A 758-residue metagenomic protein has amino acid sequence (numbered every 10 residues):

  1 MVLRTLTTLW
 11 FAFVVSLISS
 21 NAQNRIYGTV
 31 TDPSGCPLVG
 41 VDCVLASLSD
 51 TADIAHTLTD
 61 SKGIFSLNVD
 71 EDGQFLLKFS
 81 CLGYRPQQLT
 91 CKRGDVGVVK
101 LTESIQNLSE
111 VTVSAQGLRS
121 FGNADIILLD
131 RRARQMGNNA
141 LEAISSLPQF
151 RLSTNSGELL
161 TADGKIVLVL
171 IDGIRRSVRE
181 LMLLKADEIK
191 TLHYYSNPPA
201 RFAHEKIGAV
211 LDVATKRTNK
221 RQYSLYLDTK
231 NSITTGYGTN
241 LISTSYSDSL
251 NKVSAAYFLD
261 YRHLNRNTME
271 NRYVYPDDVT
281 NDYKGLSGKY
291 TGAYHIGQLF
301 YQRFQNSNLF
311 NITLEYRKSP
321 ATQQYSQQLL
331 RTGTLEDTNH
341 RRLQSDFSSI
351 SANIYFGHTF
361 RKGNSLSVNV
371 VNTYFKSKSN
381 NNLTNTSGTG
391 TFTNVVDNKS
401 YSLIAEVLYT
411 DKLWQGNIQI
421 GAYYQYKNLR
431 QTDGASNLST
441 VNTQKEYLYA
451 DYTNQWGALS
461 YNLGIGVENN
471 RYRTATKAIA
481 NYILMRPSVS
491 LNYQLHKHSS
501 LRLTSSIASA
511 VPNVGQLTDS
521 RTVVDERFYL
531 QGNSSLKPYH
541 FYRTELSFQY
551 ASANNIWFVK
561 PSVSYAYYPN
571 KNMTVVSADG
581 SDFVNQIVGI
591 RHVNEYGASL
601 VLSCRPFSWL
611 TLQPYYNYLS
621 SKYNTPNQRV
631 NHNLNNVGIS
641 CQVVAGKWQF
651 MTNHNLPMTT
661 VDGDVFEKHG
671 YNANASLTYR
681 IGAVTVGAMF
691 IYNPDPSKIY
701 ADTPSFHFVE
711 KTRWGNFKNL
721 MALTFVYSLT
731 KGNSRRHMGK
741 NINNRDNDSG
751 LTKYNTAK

Functional and structural regions predicted by a protein language model:
V44-A46, S80-Y84, V96-A133, T154-G157 (+1 more regions): Short, acidic, small-residue-rich periplasmic hinge/interaction motif at the N-terminus of Gram-negative outer-membrane
S49-I64: Short, acidic Ser/Thr/Gly-rich low-complexity loop/linker segments typical of extracellular and cell-surface proteins
V96-T102, E110, A140-A143, E158-L160 (+4 more regions): N-terminal periplasmic accessory domains that precede and gate Gram-negative outer-membrane beta-barrel machines
L141-R175: Extracytoplasmic beta-strand/coil segments of soluble accessory domains associated with Gram-negative outer-membrane
S146, I174-R201, I242-T244: Short acidic/polar hinge/loop motifs at secondary-structure boundaries that mediate gating or recognition
N251, Y294-A321, R342-A478, L484-P487 (+4 more regions): Face-selective signature of the C-terminal outer-membrane beta-barrel domain
K376, R471-R473, K497-T544, V563-G580 (+1 more regions): Surface-exposed extracellular loop regions of Gram-negative outer-membrane beta-barrel proteins, predominantly
N398, S509-K560, Y565, N585-Y596 (+2 more regions): Outer-membrane beta-barrel signature, preferentially recognizing the C-terminal barrel domain of Gram-negative
